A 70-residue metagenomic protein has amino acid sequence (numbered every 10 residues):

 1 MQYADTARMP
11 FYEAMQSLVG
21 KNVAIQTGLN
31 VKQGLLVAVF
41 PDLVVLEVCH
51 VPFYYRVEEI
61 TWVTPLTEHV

Functional and structural regions predicted by a protein language model:
M1-Q33, V37-F40, V45-V70: Short glycine-rich, low-complexity segments
